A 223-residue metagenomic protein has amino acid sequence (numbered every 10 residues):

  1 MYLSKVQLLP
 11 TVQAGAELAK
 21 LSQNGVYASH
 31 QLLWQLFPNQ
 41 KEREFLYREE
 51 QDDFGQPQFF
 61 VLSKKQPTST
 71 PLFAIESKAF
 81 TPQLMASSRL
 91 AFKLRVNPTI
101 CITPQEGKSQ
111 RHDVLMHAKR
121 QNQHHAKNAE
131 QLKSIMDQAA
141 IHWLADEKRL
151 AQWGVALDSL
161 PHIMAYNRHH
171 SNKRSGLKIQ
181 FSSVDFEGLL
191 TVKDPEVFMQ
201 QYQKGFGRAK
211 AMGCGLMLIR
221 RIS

Functional and structural regions predicted by a protein language model:
M1-S223: RNA-interacting cores
